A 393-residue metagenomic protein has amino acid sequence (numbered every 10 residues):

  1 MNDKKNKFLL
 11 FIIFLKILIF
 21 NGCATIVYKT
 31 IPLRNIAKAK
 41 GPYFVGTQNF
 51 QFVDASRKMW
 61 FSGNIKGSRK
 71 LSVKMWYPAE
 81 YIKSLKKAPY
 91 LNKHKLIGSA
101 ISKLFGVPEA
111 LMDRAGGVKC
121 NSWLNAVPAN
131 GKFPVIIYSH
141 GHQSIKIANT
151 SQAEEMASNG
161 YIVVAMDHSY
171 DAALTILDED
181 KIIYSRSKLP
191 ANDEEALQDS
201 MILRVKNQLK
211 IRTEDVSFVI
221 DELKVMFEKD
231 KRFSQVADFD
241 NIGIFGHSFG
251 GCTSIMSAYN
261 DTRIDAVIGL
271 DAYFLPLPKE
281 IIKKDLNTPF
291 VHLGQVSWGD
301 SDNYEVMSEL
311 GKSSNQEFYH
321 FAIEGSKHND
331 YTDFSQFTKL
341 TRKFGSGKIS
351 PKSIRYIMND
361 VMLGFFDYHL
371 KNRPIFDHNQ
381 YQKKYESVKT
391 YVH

Functional and structural regions predicted by a protein language model:
I12-I19: Bacterial N-terminal signal peptides
V27-I136, P351, M362: Domain-level recognition of soluble alpha/beta enzyme cores, biased toward histidine phosphatases/phosphomutases
K29, A37, E80, T262 (+2 more regions): Alpha/beta-hydrolase-fold serine-hydrolase catalytic core, especially in secreted/extracellular enzymes
A126-F133, Y138, H142-I176, G299-D300: Short substrate-entry loop that stabilizes the transition state in hydrolases
D178-Q235: Alpha/beta-hydrolase active-site loop
V219-I282: Primarily recognizes the serine-hydrolase "nucleophile elbow" in alpha/beta-hydrolase and SGNH/GDSL folds
A266-H328: The feature captures the conserved acid-bearing segment of alpha/beta-hydrolase catalytic domains
